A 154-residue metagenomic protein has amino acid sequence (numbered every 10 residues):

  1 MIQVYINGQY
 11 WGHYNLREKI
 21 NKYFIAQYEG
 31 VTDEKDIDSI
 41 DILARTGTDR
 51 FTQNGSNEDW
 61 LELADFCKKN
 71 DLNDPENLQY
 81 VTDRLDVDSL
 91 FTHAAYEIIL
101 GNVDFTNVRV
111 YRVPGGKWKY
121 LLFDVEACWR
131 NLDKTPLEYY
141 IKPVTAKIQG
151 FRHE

Functional and structural regions predicted by a protein language model:
M1-E154: Catalytic-core segments of enzymes that bind and process phosphorylated/nucleotide-bearing substrates
